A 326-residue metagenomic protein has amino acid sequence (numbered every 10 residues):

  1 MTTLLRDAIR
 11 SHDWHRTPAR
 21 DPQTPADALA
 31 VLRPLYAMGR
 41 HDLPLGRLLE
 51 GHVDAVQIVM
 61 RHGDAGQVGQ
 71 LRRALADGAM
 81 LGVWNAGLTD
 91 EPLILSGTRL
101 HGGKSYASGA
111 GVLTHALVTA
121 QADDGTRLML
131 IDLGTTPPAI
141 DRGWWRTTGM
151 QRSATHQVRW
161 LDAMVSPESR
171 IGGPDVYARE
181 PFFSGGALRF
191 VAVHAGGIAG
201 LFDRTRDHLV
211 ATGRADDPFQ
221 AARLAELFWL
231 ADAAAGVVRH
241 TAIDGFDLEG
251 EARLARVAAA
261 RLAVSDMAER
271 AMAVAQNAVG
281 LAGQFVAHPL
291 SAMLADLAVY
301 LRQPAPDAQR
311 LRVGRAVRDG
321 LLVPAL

Functional and structural regions predicted by a protein language model:
L5-V112: Glycine-rich flavin
R16, A233-S265, A273-Q284: C-terminal helix-coil-helix/basic helical segment that borders enzyme active sites and/or dimer interfaces and provides
L88-I94, W144-R152: Short Gly/Thr-rich strand-loop-strand
Y106-I140: A short core secondary-structure module
T147-D232: Glycine-rich beta->alpha junctions and the first turn(s) of the following alpha-helix
G196, A225-D232, A258, L262-E269 (+2 more regions): Generic structural signal for well-ordered, non-transmembrane alpha-helical segments in soluble/cytosolic regions
P218-A225, E251-A258, H288: Short, charged, amphipathic alpha-helical segments
L281-L326: Glycine-rich phosphate/cofactor-binding loops in nucleotide/flavin-utilizing enzymes
